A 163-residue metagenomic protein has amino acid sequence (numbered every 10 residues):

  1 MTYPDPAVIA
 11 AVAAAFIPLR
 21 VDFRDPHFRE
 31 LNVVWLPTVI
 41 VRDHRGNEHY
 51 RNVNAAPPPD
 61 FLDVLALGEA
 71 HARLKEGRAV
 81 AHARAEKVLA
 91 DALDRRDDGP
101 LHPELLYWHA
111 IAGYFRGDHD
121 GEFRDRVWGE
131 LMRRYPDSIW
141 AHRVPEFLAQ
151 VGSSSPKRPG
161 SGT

Functional and structural regions predicted by a protein language model:
M1-A11: Typically the conserved alpha-helix immediately C-terminal to a functionally engaged Cys/Sec in thioredoxin-like
V34-R73: Non-catalytic, surface beta->alpha helical segment in thiol-disulfide oxidoreductase systems
R51-A56, A92-P103, D118, M132-P145: Short solvent-exposed coil/turn linkers within tandem alpha-helical repeat scaffolds
L62, A66, A85, H102-E104 (+2 more regions): Residues that mark the junctions of alpha-helical repeat units in TPR/alpha-solenoid scaffolds
G68, W108-A110, F147: "A position-specific structural signal for the A-helix of alpha-solenoid helical repeats
R73-A79, A110-H119, A149-P156: Short coil/turn linking the two alpha-helices of tandem helical-hairpin repeats
E76-A90, G117-V127: Helix-turn-helix repeat elements of alpha-solenoid scaffolds
W128-L131, D137-T163: Terminal, low-structured helical/coil segments at or just beyond the last alpha-helical repeat
